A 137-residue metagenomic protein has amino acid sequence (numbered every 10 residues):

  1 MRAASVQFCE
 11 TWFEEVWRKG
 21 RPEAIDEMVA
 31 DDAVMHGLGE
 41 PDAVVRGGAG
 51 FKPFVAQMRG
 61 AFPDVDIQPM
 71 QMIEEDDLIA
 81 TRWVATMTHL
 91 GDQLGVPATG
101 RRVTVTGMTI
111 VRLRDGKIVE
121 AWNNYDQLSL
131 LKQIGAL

Functional and structural regions predicted by a protein language model:
M1-L137: C-terminal and inter-domain tail/linker signature
